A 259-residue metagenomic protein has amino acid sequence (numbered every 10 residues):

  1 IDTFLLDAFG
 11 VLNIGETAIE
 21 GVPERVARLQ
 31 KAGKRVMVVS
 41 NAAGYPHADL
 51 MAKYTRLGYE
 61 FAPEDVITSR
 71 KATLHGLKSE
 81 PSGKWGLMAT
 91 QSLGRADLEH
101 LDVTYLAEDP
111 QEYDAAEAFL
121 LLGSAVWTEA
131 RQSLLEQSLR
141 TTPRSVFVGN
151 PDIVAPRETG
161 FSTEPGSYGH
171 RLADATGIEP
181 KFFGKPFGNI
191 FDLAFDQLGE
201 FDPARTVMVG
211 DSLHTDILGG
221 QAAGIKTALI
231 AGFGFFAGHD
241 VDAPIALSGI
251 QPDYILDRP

Functional and structural regions predicted by a protein language model:
I1-K34, A43-I67, K71-P259: Asp-based, Mg2+/Mn2+-dependent phosphohydrolase catalytic module
M37: Conserved glycine-rich Rossmann-like NAD(P)H-binding loop of the short-chain dehydrogenase/reductase
